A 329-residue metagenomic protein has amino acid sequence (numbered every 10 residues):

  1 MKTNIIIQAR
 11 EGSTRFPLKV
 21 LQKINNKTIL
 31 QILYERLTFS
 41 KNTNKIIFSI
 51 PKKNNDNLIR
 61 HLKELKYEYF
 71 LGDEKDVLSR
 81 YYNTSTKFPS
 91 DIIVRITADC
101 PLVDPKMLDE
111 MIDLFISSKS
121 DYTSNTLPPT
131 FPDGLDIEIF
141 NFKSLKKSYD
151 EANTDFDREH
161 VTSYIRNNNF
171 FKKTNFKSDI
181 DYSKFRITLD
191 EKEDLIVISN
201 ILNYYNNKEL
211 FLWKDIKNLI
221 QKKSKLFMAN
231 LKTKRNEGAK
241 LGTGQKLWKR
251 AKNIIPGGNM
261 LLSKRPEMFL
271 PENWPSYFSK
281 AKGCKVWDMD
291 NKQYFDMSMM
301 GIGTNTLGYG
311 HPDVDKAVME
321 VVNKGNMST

Functional and structural regions predicted by a protein language model:
M1-P17: N-terminal nucleotide-binding beta1-loop-alpha1 segment
I29-K45, L58-R60, L65: A short, N-terminal amphipathic alpha-helix
L78-Y82, T97-L114: Acidic donor-binding/catalytic loop of UDP-sugar-dependent glycosyltransferases, especially processive GT2
I93-V94: Short aromatic/hydrophobic "clamp" motif used to bind/position activated sugar donors
D104-T130: Conserved donor-nucleotide/metal-binding helix-loop-beta segment in metal-dependent transferases, i.e., the alpha-helix
F140, H160-K240: Conserved alpha/beta core of the MobA/IspD/sugar-nucleotide pyrophosphorylase nucleotidyltransferase superfamily
L241-K280: Active-site-adjacent loop/helix segments that line or gate small-molecule/cofactor pockets in enzymes
Q293-T329: Glycine-rich loop-to-alpha-helix module at the N-terminal edge of alpha/beta enzyme cores
